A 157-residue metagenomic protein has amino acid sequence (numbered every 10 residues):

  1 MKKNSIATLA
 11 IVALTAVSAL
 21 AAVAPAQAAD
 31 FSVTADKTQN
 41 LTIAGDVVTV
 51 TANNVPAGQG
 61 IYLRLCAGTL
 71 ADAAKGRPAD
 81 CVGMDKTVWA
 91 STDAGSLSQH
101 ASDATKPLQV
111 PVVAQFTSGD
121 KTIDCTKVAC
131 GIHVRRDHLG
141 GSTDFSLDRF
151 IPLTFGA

Functional and structural regions predicted by a protein language model:
M1-A28: Secretory targeting and sorting signals
A29-A157: Extended, solvent-exposed regions of the mature portions of secreted/cell-surface glycoproteins
